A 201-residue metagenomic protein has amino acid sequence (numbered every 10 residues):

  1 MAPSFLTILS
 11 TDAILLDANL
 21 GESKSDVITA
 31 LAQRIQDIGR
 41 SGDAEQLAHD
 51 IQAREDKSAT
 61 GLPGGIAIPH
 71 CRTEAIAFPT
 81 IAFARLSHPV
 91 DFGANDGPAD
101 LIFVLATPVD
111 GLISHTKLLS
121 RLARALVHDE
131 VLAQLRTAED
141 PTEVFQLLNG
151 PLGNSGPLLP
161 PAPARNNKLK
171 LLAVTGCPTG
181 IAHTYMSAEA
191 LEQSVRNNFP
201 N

Functional and structural regions predicted by a protein language model:
M1-N201: Cytosolic covalent-transfer regions centered on His/Cys nucleophiles that carry phosphoryl or persulfide groups
